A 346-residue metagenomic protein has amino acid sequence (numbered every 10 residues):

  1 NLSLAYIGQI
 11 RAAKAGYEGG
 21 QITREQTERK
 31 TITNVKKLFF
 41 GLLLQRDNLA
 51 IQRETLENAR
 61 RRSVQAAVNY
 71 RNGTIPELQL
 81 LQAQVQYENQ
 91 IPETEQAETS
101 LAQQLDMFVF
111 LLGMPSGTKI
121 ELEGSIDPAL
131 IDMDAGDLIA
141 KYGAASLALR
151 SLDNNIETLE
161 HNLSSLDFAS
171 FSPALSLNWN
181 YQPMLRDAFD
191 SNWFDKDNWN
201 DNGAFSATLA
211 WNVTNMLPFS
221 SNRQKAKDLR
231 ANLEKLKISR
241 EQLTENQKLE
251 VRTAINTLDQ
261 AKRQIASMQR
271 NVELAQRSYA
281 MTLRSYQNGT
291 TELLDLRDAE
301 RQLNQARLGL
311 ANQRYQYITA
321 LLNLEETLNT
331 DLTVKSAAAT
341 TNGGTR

Functional and structural regions predicted by a protein language model:
N1-E28, L78, Q82, R150 (+2 more regions): Sec/SRP-type N-terminal targeting helices
N1-L2, L122-D132, S164-S165, S176-N222 (+1 more regions): Small/polar, glycine/serine/threonine/aspartate-rich low-complexity segments that form flexible
T27-A145, T257, A261, Q302-L303 (+2 more regions): Periplasmic alpha-helical coiled-coil/stalk elements that build and connect Gram-negative outer-membrane
N48-N69, Q96-M107, I238-S239, R252 (+3 more regions): Extended, amphipathic, non-transmembrane alpha-helical segments
Y70-T74, Y286-T290, T327-D331: A short glycine-centered flexible hinge/capping loop motif at secondary-structure junctions
N155-S165: Long hydrophobic segments that form regular secondary structure
L209, L229, L236, L258 (+9 more regions): Hydrophobic, well-ordered secondary-structure elements that form the walls of internal hydrophobic environments
R307-R346: Acidic, low-complexity, intrinsically disordered peripheral segments
